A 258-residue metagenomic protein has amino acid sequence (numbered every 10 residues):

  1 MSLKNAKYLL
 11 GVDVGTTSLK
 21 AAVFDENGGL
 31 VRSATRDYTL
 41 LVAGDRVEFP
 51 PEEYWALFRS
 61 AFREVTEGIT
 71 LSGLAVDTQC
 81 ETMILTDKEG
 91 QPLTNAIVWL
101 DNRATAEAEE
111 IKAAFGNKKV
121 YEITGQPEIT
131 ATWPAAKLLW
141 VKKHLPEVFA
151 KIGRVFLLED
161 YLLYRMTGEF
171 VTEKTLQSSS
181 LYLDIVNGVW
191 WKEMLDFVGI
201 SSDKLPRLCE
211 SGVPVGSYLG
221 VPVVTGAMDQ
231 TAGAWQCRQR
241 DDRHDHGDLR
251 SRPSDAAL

Functional and structural regions predicted by a protein language model:
M1-K4, G216-S217, C237-D241: A short acidic-Thr-Gly-centered motif at the start of a beta-strand
M1-T94, K151, P206, V221-P222: N-terminal glycine/serine-rich phosphate-binding loop of ATP-dependent small-molecule kinases, especially carbohydrate
V12-T17, V76-Q79, V213, A227-T231 (+1 more regions): A short acidic Gly-Thr/Ser loop motif
T16, Y121-Q230: Gly/Ser/Thr-rich active-site cleft segment
W55-R63, L138, M228-A232: Short, hydrophobic/amphipathic alpha-helical packing segments that form internal helix faces or helix-helix interfaces
S60-V65, W140, H144, C237: A generic secondary-structure signal
R63, E67-A135: Active-site phosphate-binding/coordination module
M83-K88, P92-I111, I152, F156-W191 (+1 more regions): Glycine-rich phosphate-binding loop of actin/hexokinase-like ATP-binding domains
